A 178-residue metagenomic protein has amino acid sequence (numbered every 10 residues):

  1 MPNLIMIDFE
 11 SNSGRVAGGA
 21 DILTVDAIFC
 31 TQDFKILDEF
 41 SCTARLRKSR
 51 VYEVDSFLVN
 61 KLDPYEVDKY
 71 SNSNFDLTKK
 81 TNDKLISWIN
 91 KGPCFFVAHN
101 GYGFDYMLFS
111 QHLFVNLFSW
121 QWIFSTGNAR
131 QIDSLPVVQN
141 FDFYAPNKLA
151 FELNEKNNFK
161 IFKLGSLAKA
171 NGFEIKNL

Functional and structural regions predicted by a protein language model:
M1-F114, A150, N154-A170: Conserved non-catalytic scaffold segment of RNase H-like nuclease domains
D21, I36, S125-Q131: A short, structural micro-pattern
D105-A129: Substrate-recognition/cap helix-loop segment adjacent to the acidic, metal-dependent catalytic center of Asp-based
L113-F114, F118, Q139-F143, G172: A generic structural signal for secondary-structure junctions that act as hinges or helix/strand caps at the edges
A129-E155: Short alpha-helix plus adjacent loop in nuclease-associated cores
K169-L178: Short, intrinsically disordered, charge-balanced linker/junction segments flanking boundaries in proteins
